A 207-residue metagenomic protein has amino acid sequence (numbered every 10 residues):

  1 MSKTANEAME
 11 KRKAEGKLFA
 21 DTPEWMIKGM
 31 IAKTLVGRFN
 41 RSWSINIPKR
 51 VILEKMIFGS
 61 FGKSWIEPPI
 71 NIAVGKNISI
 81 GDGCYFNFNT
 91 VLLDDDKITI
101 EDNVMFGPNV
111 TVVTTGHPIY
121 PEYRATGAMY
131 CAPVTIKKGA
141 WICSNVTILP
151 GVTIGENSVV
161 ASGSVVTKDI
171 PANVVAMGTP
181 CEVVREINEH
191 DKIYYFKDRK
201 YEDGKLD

Functional and structural regions predicted by a protein language model:
M1-K63, C181-R185, E189-D207: Terminal amphipathic alpha-helical/low-complexity segments used for targeting or macromolecular assembly
E10, M56, T126, P133 (+1 more regions): Short secondary-structure boundary/capping segments
I57-G59, S64-N77: A glycine-rich, hydrophobic loop/mini-helix early in the fold
W65, V113, V175-M177: Structural detector of well-ordered beta-strand residues that form the stable sheet scaffold of enzyme domains
I70-I80, Y85-T153, T179-P180, E186-F196: Flexible, glycine/small-residue-enriched loop-and-beta-strand segment within the central core of proteins
W141, V159, V175-M177: Short-chain dehydrogenase/reductase
C143-D169: Beta-rich strand-turn-strand
V165, P171-I187: A contiguous, mid-protein "functional segment" used to position or interact with cofactors/ions or partner subunits
